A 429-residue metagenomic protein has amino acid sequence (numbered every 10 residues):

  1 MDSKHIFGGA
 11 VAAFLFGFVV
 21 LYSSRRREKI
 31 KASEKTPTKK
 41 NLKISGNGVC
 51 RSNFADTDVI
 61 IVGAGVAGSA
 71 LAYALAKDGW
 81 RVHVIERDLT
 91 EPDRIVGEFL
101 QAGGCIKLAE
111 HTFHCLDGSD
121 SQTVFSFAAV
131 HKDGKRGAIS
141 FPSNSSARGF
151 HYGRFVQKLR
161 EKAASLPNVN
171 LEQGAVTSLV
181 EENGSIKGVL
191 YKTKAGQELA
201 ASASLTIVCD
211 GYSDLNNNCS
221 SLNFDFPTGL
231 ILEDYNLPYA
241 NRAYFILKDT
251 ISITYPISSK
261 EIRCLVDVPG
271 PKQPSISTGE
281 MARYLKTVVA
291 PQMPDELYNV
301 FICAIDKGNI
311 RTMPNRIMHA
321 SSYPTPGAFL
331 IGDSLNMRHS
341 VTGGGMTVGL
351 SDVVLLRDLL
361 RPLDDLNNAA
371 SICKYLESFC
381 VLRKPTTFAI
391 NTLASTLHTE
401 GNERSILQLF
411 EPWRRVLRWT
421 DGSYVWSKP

Functional and structural regions predicted by a protein language model:
V19-I30, I302-C303, K307, D358-P429: C-terminal helical "tail/cap" subdomain of flavin- and related membrane-associated enzymes
S24-T57, G196: A short, basic/flexible loop-to-alpha-helix module at the beginning of a structural domain
G48-A67, H83: Beta1/beta-strand and adjacent pyrophosphate-binding region of the FAD-binding site in flavoprotein oxidoreductases
F54-D56, I106, F113-L230: Conserved N-terminal helical subregion
I60-A64, Y73-V96: Glycine-rich FAD pyrophosphate-binding loop
A67, L71, T90, T177 (+1 more regions): Conserved Rossmann-like nucleotide-cofactor binding loop
K192, G196-L199, L205-N315, P324: Conserved FAD-binding catalytic core of PHBH/FMO-like flavoproteins
S275-C373: FAD/FMN-dependent oxidoreductases across multiple families
